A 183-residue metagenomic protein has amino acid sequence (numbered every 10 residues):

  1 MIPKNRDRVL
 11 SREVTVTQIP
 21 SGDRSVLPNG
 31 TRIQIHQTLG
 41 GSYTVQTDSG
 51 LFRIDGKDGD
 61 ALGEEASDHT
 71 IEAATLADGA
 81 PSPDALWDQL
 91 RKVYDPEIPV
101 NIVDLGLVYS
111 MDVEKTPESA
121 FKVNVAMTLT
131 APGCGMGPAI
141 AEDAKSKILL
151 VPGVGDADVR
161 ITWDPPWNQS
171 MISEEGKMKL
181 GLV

Functional and structural regions predicted by a protein language model:
M1-V183: Domain-level signature for proteins that mediate thiol-based redox and metal-cofactor handling
